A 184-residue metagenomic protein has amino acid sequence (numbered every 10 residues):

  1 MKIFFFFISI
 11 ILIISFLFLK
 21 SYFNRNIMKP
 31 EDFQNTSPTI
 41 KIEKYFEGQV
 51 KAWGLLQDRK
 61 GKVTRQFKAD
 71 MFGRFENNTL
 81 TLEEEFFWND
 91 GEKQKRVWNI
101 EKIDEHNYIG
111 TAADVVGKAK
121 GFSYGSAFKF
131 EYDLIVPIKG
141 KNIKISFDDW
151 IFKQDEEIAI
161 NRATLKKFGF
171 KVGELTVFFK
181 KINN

Functional and structural regions predicted by a protein language model:
M1-E47, K51-K62, N184: Amphipathic/hydrophobic helical signal segments and adjacent flexible N-terminal regions that mediate secretion
Q34-P38, K68-A69, D114-K118, S146-D148: Short structured motifs
E43-G48, N77-N78, Q154: Edge/loop elements at the starts and ends of beta-strands within beta-rich repeat scaffolds
W53-I138: Central antiparallel beta-sheet cores of small beta-barrel/beta-sandwich binding domains
V63-A69, N142-F147, K171-L175: Amphipathic hydrophobic-ligand
K120, F128-F130, S146-W150, I158-I160: Surface-exposed interaction patches
K153-N184: Glycine-rich, aromatic-bearing surface loops/beta-hairpins
